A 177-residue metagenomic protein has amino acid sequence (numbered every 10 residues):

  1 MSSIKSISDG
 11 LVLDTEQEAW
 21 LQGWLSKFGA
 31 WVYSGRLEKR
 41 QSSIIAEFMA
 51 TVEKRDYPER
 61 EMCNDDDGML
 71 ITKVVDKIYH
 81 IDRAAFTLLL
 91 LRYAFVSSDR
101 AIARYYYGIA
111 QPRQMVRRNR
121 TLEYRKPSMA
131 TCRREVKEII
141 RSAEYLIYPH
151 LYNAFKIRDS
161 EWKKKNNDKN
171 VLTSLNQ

Functional and structural regions predicted by a protein language model:
M1-H80, G108-R113, R120-Y124, S128 (+2 more regions): N-terminal interaction/assembly modules
L88-L89: A short pre-motif secondary-structure segment
R92-V96: Short helix-to-turn junction characteristic of helix-turn-helix DNA-binding domains, especially the helix
S97-S98, P127: Residue-level signal for the short linker/turn that defines the boundary of a DNA-recognition helix
R100-Y105, A110: Residues within the helices of the helix-turn-helix
A130, R134: Key DNA-contact positions within bacterial/archaeal DNA-binding proteins
